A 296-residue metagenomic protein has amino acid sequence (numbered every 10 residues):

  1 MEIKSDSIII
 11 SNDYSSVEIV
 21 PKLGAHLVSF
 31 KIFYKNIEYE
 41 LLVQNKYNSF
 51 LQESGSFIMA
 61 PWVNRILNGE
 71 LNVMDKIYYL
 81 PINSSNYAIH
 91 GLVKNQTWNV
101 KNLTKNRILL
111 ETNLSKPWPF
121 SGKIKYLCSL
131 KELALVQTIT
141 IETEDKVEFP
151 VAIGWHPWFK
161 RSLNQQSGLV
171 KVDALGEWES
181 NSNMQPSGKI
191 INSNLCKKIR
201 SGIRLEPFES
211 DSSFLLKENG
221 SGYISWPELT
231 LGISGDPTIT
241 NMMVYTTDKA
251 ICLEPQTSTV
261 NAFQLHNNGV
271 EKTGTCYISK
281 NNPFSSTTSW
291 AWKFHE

Functional and structural regions predicted by a protein language model:
M1-E2, I9-S11, K76, P81-E132: Extended, loop-rich substrate-binding clefts of extracytoplasmic carbohydrate-active enzymes
M1-L80, N219-I239, N282-E296: Beta-strand-rich N-terminal accessory domains
I10, P21, T112-S162: Acidic, contiguous internal or C-terminal segments within carbohydrate-active enzymes that form a structured patch used
N72-K76, K101-R107, S129-A134, S162-Q166 (+2 more regions): A short, structured loop/turn motif at beta-sheet edges
Y78-Y79, E148-P150, W158-D236: Active-site/ligand-binding surface loops and adjacent short beta/alpha elements that line catalytic pockets across
S85-K101, L195, R200-G274: Acidic/His-leaning functional-site neighborhoods
K125-L127, T273-I278: Beta-strand-rich interaction surfaces with strong enrichment in secreted/lumenal proteins
L205, Y277-F284: Short proline/glycine- and polar residue-rich coil/turn motifs
